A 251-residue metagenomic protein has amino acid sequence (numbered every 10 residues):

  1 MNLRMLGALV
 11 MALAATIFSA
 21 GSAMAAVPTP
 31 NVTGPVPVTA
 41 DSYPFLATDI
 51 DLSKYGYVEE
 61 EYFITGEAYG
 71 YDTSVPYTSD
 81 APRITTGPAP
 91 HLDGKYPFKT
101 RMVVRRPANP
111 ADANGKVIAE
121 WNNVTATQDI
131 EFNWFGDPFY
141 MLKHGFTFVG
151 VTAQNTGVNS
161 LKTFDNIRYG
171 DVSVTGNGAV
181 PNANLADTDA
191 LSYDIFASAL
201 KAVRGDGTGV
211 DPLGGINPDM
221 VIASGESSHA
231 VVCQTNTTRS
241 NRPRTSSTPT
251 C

Functional and structural regions predicted by a protein language model:
M1-V10: Bacterial N-terminal signal peptides that target proteins for export
A15-M24: C-terminal segment of classical bacterial N-terminal signal peptides
A25-F135, T237, N241: Catalytic-loop region of hydrolases
D49, E59-G70, K99, A108-P110 (+1 more regions): Active-site machinery of serine-nucleophile hydrolases
Y57, K95-P97, K143, I216 (+1 more regions): Short, solvent-exposed loop/turn segments at the edges of secondary structure
A111-N114, D211-D219, P243-S246: Short helix-terminating capping/connector loops at secondary-structure junctions
I195-P218: Conserved acidic catalytic loop of the alpha/beta-hydrolase fold
P218-C251: Primarily recognizes the serine-hydrolase "nucleophile elbow" in alpha/beta-hydrolase and SGNH/GDSL folds
